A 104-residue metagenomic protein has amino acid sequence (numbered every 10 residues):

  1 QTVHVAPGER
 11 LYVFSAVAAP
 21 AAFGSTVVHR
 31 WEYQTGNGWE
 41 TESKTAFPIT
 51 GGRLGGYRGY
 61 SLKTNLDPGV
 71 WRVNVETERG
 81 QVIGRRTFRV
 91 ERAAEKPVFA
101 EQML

Functional and structural regions predicted by a protein language model:
Q1-A19: Contiguous beta-strand segments within globular domains
Q1-A6, E91-L104: Short, compositionally biased P/S/T/A/G/V-rich stretches that sit at domain boundaries
V28-E32: Beta-strand signatures of extracellular beta-sandwich domains
T41-G52: Solvent-exposed serine/threonine-rich low-complexity stretches and specific carbohydrate-binding patches
P48-T50, F88-A93: Short beta-strand edge segments in extracellular beta-sheet folds
T50-Y60: Aromatic sugar-binding surface patches on proteins that engage polysaccharides or sugar-phosphate polymers
P68-E78: Short, aromatic- and glycine-rich surface loops/edge beta-strands on solvent-exposed regions
T77-R86, A93: Short acidic/polar inter-strand loop motif in beta-rich domains
